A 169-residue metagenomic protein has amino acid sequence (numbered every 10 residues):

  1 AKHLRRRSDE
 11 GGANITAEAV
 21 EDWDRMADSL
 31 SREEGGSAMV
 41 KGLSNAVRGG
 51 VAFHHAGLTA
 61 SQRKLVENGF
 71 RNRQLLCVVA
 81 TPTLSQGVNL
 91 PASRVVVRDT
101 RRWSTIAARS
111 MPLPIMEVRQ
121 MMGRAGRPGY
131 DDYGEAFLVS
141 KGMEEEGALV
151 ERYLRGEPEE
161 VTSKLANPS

Functional and structural regions predicted by a protein language model:
A1-C77, T105-M116: Conserved C-terminal RecA-like helicase domain
K2-H3, R7-S8, R25, A125 (+1 more regions): C-terminal helicase lobe and adjacent C-terminal extensions/tails of nucleic-acid helicase motors
E10-A13, Q74-L76, D99-R102, E117-M121 (+2 more regions): Short, surface-exposed linear patches
A17-E18, A80-P82, T105-A108, R124-G126 (+2 more regions): Short, surface-exposed, polar/charged, turn-prone segments marking secondary-structure boundaries
L43-S44, G69-F70, Q86-V88, S110 (+2 more regions): Replace "in large, NTP-powered and nucleic-acid-processing enzymes" with "in large, NTP-powered factors and other
G49, F53-A56, A60, Q86 (+6 more regions): Generic structural "secondary-structure junction" signal
R63-E67, R71-D99, I106, G123: Beta-edge loop/turn motif
L90-Y153: Conserved segment of the helicase C-terminal RecA-like domain
